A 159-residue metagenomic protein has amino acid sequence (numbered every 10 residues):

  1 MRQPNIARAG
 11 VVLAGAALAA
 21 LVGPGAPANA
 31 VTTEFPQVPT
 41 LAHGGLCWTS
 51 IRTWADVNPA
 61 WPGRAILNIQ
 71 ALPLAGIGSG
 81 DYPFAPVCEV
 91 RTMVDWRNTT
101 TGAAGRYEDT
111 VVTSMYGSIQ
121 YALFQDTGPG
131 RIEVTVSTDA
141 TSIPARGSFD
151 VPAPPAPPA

Functional and structural regions predicted by a protein language model:
M1-C47: N-terminal prepro-regions of secreted/extracellular proteins
R2, A19-L21, G25, V94-D95 (+2 more regions): Primarily hydrophobic membrane-targeting regions of prokaryotic envelope proteins
T33-E89: Short, surface-exposed binding/anchoring microloops in extracellular/periplasmic proteins
N68-L72, R97, T110, T135-S137 (+1 more regions): A structural detector for beta-sheet-dominated domains
Y82-G105: Extended low-complexity, serine/threonine- and proline-enriched intrinsically disordered segments
E89-T92, G117-Y121: Short, surface-exposed coil-to-beta transition loops
G105-S114: Solvent-exposed serine/threonine-rich low-complexity stretches and specific carbohydrate-binding patches
Q120-A159: Extracellularly exposed regions in secreted/surface proteins, prominently low-complexity, repeat-rich
